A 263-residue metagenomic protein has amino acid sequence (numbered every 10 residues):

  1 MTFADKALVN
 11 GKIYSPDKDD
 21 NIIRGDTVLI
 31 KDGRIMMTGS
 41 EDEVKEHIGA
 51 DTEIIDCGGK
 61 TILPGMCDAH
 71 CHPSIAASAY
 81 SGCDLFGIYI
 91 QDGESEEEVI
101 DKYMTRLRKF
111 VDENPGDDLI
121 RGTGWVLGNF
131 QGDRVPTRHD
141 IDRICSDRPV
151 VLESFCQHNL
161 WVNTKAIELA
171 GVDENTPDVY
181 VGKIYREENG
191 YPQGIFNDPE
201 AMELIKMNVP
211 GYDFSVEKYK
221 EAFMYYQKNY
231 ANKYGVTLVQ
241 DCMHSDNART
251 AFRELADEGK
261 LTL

Functional and structural regions predicted by a protein language model:
F3-V9, Y14, D20-L261: Divalent metal-binding segments
